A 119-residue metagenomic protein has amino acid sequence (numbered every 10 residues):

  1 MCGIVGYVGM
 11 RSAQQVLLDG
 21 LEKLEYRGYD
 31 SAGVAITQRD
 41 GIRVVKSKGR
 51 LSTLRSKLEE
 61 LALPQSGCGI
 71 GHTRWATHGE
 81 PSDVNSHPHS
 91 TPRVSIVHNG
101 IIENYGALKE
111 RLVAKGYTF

Functional and structural regions predicted by a protein language model:
M1-A114: N-terminal glutamine amidotransferase
K115-F119: Contiguous alpha-helical scaffold segments within structured protein domains that host functional hotspots
